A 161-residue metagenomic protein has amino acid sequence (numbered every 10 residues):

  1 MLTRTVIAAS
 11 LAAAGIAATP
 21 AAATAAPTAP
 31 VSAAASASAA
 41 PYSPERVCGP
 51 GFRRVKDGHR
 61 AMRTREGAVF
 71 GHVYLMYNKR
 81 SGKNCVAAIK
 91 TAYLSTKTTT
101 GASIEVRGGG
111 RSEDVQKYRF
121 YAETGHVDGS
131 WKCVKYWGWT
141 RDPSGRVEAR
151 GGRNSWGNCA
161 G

Functional and structural regions predicted by a protein language model:
M1-T28: Secretory targeting and sorting signals
T28-G161: Post-signal peptide N-terminal regions of Sec-secreted extracellular proteins
